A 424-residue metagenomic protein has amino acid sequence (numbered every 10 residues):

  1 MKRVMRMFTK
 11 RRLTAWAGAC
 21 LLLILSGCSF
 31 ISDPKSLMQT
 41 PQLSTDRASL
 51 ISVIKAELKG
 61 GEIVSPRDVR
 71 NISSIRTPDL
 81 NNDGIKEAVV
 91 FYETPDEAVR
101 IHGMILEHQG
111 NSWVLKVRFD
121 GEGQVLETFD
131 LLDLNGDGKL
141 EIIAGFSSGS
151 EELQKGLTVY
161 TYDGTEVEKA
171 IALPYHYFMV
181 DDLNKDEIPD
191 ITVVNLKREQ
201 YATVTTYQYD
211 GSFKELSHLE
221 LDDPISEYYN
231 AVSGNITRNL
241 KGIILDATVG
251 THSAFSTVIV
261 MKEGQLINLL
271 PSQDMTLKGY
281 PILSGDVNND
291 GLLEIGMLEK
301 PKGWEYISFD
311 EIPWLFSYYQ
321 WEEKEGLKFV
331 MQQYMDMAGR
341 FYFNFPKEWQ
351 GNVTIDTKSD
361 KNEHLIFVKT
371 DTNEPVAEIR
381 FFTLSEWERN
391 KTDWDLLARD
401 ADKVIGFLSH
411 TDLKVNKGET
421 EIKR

Functional and structural regions predicted by a protein language model:
R3-P34: Sec-dependent N-terminal signal peptides of Gram-positive bacterial secreted proteins and lipoproteins
G27-I366, L384-D412, K417-R424: Beta-propeller-forming repeat regions
K369-E386: A short acidic-to-branched-hydrophobic micro-motif
